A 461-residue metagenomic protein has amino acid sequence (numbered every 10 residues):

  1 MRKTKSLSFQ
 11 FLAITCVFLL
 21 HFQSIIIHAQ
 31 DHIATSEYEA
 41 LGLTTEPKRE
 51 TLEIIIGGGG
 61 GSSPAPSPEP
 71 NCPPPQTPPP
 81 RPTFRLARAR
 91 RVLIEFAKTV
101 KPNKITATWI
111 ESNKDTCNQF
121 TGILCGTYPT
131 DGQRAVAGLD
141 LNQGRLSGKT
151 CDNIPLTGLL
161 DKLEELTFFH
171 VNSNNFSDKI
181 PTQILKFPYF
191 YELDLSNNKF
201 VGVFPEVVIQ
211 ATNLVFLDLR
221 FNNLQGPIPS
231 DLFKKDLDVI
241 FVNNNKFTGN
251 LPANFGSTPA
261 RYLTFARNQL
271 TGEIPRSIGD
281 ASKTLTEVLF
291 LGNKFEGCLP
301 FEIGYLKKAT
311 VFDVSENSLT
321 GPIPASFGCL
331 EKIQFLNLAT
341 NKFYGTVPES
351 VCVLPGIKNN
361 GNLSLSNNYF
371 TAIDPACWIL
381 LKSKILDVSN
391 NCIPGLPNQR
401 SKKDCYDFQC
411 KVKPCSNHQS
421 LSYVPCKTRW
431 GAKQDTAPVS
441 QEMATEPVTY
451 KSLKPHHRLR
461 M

Functional and structural regions predicted by a protein language model:
M1-T15: Classical eukaryotic N-terminal signal peptides for Sec-dependent ER targeting/secretion, especially the positively
C16-G122, F408-K427, A432-K433, P438 (+1 more regions): Surface-exposed cap/linker segments adjacent to membranes
H32-L52, R261, K283-T286, L306-V311 (+3 more regions): Membrane-proximal ectodomain caps of single-pass cell-surface receptors
V100-P155, N398-S401, Y450, P455-M461: LRR flanking "cap" motifs
T130-Q183, F190: LRR N-terminal entry segment and analogous cap-like coil->beta motifs
Q133, L159-L166, L185-F190, V207-L214 (+8 more regions): Leucine-rich repeat
G144, V171-N174, L195-N198, L219-N222 (+7 more regions): Consensus "Asn ladder" position of solenoid repeat domains
N153-D161, I180-T182, V201-E206, Q225-S230 (+6 more regions): The feature encodes a structural signal of leucine-rich repeats
